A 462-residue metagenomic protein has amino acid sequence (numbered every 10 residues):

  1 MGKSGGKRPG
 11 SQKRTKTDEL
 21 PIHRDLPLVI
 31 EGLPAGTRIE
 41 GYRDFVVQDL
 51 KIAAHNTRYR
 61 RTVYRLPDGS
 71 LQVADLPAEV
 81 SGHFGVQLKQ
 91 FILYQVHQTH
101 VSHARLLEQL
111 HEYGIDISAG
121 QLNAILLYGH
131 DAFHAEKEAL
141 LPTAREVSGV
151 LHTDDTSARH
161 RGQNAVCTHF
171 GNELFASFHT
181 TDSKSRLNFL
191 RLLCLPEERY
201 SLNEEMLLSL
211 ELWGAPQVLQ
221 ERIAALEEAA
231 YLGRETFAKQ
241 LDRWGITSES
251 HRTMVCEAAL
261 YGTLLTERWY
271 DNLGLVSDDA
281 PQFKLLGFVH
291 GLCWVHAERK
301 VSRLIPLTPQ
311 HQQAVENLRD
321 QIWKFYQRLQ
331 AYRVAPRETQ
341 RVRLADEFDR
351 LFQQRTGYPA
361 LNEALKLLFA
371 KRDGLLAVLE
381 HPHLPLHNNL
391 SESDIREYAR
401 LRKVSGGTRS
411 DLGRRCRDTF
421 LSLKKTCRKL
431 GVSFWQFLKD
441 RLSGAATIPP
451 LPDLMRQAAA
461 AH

Functional and structural regions predicted by a protein language model:
M1-H83, T153, R199-C256, T263-L265: Short, flexible loop/hinge motifs at secondary-structure junctions
L33, L66, I92, L106 (+9 more regions): Mobile genetic element proteins and their domesticated derivatives, centered on retroelements and DNA transposons
G41, A74-L76, H160-G162, H169 (+7 more regions): Short helix/loop capping segments that flank catalytic or ligand/cofactor-binding pockets
K51-G149, Y332, K424: Short, positively charged, Gly/Tyr-enriched micro-motifs that form contact patches at catalytic or ligand/partner
Q90-Y94, H152, H160-A229, F237-Q240: Acidic, metal-ligating active-site segments
E146-H160, S277-D278: Two-metal-ion RNase H-like nuclease active-site motif
A230-H251, E267, L273, S277-L285 (+1 more regions): Acidic/histidine-rich catalytic cores and adjacent linkers of DNA breakage/strand-transfer/modification proteins
G274-L275, D279-Q282, L286-L318: Conserved beta-strand -> loop -> alpha-helix junction used to position metal-binding or nucleic-acid-contacting
